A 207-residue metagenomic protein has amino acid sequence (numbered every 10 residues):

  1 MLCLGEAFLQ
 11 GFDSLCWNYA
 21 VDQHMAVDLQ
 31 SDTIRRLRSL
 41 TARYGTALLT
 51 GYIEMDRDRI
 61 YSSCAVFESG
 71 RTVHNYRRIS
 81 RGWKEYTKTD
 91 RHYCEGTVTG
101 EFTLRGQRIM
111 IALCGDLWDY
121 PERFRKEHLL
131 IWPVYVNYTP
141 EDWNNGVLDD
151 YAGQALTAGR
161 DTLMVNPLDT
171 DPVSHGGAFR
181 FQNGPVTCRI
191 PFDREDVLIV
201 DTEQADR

Functional and structural regions predicted by a protein language model:
M1-V21, L48-L49, D116, K126-Y135 (+2 more regions): Active-site beta-strand/loop signature of hydrolases that rely on acidic residues for catalysis
A20-D22, A65-S69, D149, R180-F181: Short, hinge-like loop/turn segments at secondary-structure boundaries
A26-A47, W118-V197: CN hydrolase (nitrilase-like) catalytic-core segments centered on the catalytic cysteine and neighboring Lys/Glu
T50-Y52, S62-V66, G100, G176-R180 (+1 more regions): Short beta-strand scaffold segments in enzyme catalytic cores
Y52-E54, P167-L168: Beta-strand C-termini and the immediately following turn/loop, strongest in propeller blades
M55-H128, T139-V147, G153: Active-site catalytic loop in hydrolytic enzyme cores
D56, F67-R71, F181-G184, T202-Q204: Short acidic-glycine loop/turn motifs at beta-strand connectors
R194-V197, D201-R207: Acidic, His/Gly-rich catalytic cores of divalent-metal-dependent hydrolytic chemistry
